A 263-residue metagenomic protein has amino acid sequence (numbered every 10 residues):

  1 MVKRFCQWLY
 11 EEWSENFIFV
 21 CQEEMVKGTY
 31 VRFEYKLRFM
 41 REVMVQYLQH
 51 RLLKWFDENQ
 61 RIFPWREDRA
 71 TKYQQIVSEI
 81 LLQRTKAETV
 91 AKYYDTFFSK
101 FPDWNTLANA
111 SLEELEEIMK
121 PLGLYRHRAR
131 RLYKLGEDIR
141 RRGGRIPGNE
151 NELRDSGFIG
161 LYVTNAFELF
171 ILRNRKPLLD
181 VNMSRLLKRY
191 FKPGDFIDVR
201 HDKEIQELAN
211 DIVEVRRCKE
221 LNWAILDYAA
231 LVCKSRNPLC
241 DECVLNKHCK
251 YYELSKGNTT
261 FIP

Functional and structural regions predicted by a protein language model:
R4, R32, R38-R41: Basic polycationic patches enriched in arginine
Q46-R51, D57-F261: Catalytic cores of DNA base-excision repair glycosylases
